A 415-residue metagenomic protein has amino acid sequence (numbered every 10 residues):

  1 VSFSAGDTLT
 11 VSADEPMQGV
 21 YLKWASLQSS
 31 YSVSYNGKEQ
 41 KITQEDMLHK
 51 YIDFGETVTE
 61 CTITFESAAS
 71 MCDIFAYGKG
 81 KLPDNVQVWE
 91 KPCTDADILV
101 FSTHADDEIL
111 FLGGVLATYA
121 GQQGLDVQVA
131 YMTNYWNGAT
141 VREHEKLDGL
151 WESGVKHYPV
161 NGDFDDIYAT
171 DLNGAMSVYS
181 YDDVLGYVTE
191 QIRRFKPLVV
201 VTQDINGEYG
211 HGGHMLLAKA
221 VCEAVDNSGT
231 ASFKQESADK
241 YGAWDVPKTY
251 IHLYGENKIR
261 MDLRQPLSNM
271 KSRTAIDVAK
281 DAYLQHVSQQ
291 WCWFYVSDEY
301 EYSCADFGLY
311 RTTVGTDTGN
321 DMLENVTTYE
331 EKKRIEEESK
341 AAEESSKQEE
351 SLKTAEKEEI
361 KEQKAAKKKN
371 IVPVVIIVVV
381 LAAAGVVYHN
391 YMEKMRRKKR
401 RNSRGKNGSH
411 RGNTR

Functional and structural regions predicted by a protein language model:
V1, V11-A13, W24-Y31, N36-G37 (+4 more regions): The feature marks non-catalytic terminal segments
F3-Y31, Y35-K234: Active-site beta-strand->loop->alpha-helix modules in alpha/beta enzyme cores, enriched in Gly/His/Asp(Glu)
I74-K91, K353-I371: Short, aromatic-rich amphipathic segments at membrane interfaces that lie adjacent to a transmembrane helix or signal
S153-G154, I167-N173, K340, S346-K347 (+3 more regions): Compositionally biased regions
R334-A366: C-terminal low-complexity, Ser/Thr- and acidic/Pro-rich disordered "stalk" regions positioned immediately N-terminal
E362-A365, E393-K398: Acidic, serine/threonine-rich low-complexity intrinsically disordered regions
I371-N390: Selective detector of the "anchor" transmembrane alpha-helix that sits immediately C-terminal
M395-R415: Cytoplasmic C-terminal tails of single-pass
